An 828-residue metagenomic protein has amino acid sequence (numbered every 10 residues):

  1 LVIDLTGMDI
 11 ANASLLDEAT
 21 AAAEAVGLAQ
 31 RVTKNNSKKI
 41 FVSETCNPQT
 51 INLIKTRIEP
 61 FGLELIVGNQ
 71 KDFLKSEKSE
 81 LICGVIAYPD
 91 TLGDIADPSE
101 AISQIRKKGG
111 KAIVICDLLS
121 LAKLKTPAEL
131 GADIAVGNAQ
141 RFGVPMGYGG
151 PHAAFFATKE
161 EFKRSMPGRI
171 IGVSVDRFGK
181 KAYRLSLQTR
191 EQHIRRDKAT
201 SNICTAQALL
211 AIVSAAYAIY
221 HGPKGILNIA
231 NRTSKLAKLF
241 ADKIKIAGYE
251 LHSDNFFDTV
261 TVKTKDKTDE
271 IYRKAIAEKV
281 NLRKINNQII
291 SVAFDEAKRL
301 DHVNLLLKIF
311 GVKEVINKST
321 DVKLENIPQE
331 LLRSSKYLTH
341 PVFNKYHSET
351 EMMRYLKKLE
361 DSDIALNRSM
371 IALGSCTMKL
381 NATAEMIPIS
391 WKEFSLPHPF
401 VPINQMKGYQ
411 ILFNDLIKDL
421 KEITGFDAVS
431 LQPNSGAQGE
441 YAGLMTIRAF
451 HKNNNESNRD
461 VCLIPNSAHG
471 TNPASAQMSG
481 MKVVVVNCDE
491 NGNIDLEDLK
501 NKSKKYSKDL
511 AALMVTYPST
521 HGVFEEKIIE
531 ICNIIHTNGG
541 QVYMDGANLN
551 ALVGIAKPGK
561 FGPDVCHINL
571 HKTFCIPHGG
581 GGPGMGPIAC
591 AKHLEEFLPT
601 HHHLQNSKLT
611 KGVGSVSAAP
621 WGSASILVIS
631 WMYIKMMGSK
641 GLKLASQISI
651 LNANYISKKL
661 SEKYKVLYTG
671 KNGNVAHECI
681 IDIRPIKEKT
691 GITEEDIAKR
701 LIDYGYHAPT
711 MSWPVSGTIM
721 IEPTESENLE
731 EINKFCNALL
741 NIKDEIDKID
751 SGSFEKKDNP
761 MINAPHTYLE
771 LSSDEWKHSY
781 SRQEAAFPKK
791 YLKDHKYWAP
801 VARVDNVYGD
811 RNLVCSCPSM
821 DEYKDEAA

Functional and structural regions predicted by a protein language model:
L1, L15, A87, T91 (+9 more regions): Short acidic-aromatic active-site loops that bind/stabilize oxyanions
D4-A23, L420-M445: Short loop-beta-helix segment that forms the pyridoxal 5′-phosphate
D4-L5, F178, H193-C204, A211-V429 (+4 more regions): Non-catalytic terminal extensions of PLP-dependent enzymes
A11, E64-G68, H252, R283 (+3 more regions): General small-molecule cofactor/ligand-binding pocket signal
N12, V42-E44, I86-Y88, F294-E296 (+5 more regions): Short glycine-centered, acidic/aromatic-flanked micro-motifs in structured strand/loop junctions that mark active-site
T20-V32, N36-A182, I244, T261-V262 (+6 more regions): Conserved PLP-enzyme active-site core in the AAT-like
V26-K34, L209-I219, I626, S630-I634: Proline/glycine-anchored alpha-helix kink/cap motifs
V144-A157, E161-F162, A206-L210, K298 (+5 more regions): Conserved phosphate/anionic-ligand binding catalytic regions in large, soluble enzymes, centered on
